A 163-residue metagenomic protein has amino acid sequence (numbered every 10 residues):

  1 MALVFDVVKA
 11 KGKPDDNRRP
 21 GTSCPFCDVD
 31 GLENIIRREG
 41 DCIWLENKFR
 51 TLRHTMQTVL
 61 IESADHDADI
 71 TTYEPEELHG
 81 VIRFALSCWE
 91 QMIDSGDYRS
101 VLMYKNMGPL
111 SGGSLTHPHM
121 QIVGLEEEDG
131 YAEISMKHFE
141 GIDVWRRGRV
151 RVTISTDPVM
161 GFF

Functional and structural regions predicted by a protein language model:
M1-L115, V123-F163: Active-site microenvironments that recognize anionic phosphate/pyrophosphate groups
H119: Conserved, mostly hydrophobic/aromatic
